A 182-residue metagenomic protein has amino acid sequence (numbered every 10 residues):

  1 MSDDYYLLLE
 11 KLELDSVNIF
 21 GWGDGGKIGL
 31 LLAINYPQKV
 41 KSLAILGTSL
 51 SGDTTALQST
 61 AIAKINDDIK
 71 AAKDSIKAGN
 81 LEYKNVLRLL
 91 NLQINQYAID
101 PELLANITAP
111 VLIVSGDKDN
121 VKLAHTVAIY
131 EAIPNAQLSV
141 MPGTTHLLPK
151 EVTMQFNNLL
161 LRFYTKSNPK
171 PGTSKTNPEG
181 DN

Functional and structural regions predicted by a protein language model:
M1-V17: Conserved acidic catalytic loop of the alpha/beta-hydrolase fold
N18-F20, K41-A44, A105: Residue in the alpha/beta-hydrolase core beta-strand immediately N-terminal to the catalytic nucleophile
K27-N35, K41-A72: Flexible "cap/lid" loop of the alpha/beta hydrolase fold
L87-L103, D117: Active-site nucleophile elbow and catalytic-triad environment of alpha/beta-hydrolase enzymes
N106-I107, I113-S115: Short beta-strand/loop motif that positions the catalytic acidic residue of the alpha/beta-hydrolase fold
D117-T144: Conserved loop-alpha-helix segment in the C-terminal half of the alpha/beta-hydrolase fold that carries the catalytic
P142-N182: Catalytic active-site module of serine/aspartate enzymes centered on a nucleophile-bearing elbow/loop
